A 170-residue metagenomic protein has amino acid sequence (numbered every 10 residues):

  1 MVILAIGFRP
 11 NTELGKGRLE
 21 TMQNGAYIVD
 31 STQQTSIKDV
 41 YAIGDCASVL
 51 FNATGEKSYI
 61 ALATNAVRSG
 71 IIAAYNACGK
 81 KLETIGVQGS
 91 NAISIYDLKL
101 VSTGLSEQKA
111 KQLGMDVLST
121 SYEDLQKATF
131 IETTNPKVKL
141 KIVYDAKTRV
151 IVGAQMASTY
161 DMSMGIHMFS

Functional and structural regions predicted by a protein language model:
M1-I72: FAD-site-proximal beta/loop scaffold in flavoenzymes
G7, S102-T103, G165: Residue-level preference for nonpolar/small residues embedded in alpha-helices
G17, Q112, H167: Charged/polar, solvent-exposed surface patches and flexible loops
D30, V152-Q155, I166-M168: Beta-strand scaffold of nucleotide-dependent catalytic cores
I37, K137-K139, I166: A structure-centric signal for secondary-structure junctions around beta-strands
C46-Y160: Mid-to-C-terminal Rossmann-like scaffold of FAD/NAD(P)H-dependent oxidoreductases
Y160-S170: A short, polar/charged loop-to-alpha-helix boundary motif
